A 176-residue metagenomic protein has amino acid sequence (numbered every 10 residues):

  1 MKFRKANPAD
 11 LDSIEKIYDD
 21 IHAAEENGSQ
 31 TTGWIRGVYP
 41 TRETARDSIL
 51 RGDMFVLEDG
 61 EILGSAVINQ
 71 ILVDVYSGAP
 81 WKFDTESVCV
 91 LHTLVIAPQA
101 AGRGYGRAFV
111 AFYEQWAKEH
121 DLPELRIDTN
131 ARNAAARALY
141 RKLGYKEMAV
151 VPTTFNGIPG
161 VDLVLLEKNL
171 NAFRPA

Functional and structural regions predicted by a protein language model:
K2-K16: A short beta-loop-alpha structural element at the N-terminal edge of CoA-dependent acyl/N-acetyltransferase catalytic
A6, L94-I96, T129: Hydrophobic adenine-recognition pocket in adenosine-nucleotide-binding enzymes
E15, H22-T44: Conserved GNAT-fold acetyl-CoA-binding loop/helix
R51-A66: Conserved beta-hairpin
V67-T93, A101, T154-P159: Conserved acyl-donor/pantetheine-binding loop and adjacent beta-alpha core of acyl/acetyltransferases and related
F83-V88, P123, N130-A134, R141-L143 (+1 more regions): C-terminal "cap" of GNAT-fold acetyltransferases
I96, G102-Q115, A138-K142: Conserved acetyl-CoA-binding loop-helix of GNAT-fold acetyltransferases
V110, A117-D128: Conserved GNAT acetyl-CoA-binding A-motif
